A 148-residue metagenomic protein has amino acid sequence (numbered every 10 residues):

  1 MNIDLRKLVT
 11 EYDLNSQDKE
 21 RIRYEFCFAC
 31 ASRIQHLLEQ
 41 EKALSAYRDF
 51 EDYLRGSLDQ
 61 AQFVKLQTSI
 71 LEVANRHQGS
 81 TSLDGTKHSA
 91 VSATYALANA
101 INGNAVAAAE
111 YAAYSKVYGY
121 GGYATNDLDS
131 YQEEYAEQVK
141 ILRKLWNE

Functional and structural regions predicted by a protein language model:
M1-E148: Structured binding/interaction patches within domain cores
